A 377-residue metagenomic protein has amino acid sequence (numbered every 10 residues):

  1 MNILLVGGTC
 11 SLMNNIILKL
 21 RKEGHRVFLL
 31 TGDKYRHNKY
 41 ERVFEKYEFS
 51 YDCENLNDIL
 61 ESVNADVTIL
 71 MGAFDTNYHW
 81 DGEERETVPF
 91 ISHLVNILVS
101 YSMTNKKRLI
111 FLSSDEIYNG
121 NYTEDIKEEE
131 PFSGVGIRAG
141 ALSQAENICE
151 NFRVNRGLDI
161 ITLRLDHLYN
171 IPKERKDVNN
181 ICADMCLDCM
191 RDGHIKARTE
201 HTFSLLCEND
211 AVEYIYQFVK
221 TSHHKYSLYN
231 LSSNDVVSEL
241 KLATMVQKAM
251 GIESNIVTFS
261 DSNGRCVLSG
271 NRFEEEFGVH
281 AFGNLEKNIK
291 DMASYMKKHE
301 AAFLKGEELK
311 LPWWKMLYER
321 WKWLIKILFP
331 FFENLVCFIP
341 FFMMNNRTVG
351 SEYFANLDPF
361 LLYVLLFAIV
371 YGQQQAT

Functional and structural regions predicted by a protein language model:
I3-E23: N-terminal Rossmann NAD(P)H-binding glycine-rich loop of SDR-like oxidoreductase domains
F49-P89: NAD(P)H-binding glycine-rich loop region in Rossmannoid oxidoreductase-like domains and their noncatalytic homologs
T68-L70, V95-I137: Conserved Rossmann-fold NAD(P)-dependent oxidoreductase catalytic core, especially the SDR/UDP-sugar
G72, Y318-T377: Signature of alpha-helical transmembrane segments in polytopic membrane proteins
N77-Y78, F111-D125, S143, L168-P172: Conserved catalytic-site region of short-chain dehydrogenase/reductase
V88, E130, G134-E146, K176-A183 (+2 more regions): Short-chain dehydrogenase/reductase
E150-F203, E208-V212, V246: NAD(P)-dependent short-chain dehydrogenase/reductase
A197-Y318: C-terminal substrate-binding subdomain of Rossmann-fold SDR/epimerase-dehydratase oxidoreductases
